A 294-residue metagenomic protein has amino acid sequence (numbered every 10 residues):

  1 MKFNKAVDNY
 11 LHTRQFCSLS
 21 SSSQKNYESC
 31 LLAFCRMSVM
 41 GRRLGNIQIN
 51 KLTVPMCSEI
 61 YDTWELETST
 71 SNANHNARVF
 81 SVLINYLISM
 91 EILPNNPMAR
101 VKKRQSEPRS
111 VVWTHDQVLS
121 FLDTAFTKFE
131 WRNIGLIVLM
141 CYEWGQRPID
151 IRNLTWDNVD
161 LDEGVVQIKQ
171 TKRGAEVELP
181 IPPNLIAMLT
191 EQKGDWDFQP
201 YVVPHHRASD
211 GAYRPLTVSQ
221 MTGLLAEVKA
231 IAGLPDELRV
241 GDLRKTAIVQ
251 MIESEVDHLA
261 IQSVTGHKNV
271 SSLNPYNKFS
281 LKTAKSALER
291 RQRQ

Functional and structural regions predicted by a protein language model:
D8-S22, S29-R109, D123-A125, Q192: N-terminal core-binding DNA-recognition domain of tyrosine recombinases/integrases
N50, L93-N95, Q105-D123, R173-P183 (+1 more regions): DNA breakage-rejoining catalytic core of tyrosine-based enzymes
N74, S89, L93, R100-P148 (+2 more regions): Basic, Lys/Arg- and aromatic-enriched nucleic-acid-binding interface segment
Q117, W144, N153-E191: Conserved tyrosine-mediated DNA breakage-rejoining catalytic core shared by Y-recombinases
F126-F129, L179, D195-F198, T222-S263: Short, basic (Lys/Arg/His-rich) helix/loop patches that form interaction surfaces in the mid-to-C-terminal regions
N158-E163, P235-D236, V256-N277: Short, polar N-cap/turn motifs at the start of nucleic acid-interacting alpha helices
Q170-G174, T265-R290: Catalytic-site neighborhood detector that most strongly recognizes the C-terminal catalytic loop/helix of tyrosine
T171-E191, Q199-E227: C-terminal catalytic core of Y-nucleophile DNA break-rejoin enzymes
